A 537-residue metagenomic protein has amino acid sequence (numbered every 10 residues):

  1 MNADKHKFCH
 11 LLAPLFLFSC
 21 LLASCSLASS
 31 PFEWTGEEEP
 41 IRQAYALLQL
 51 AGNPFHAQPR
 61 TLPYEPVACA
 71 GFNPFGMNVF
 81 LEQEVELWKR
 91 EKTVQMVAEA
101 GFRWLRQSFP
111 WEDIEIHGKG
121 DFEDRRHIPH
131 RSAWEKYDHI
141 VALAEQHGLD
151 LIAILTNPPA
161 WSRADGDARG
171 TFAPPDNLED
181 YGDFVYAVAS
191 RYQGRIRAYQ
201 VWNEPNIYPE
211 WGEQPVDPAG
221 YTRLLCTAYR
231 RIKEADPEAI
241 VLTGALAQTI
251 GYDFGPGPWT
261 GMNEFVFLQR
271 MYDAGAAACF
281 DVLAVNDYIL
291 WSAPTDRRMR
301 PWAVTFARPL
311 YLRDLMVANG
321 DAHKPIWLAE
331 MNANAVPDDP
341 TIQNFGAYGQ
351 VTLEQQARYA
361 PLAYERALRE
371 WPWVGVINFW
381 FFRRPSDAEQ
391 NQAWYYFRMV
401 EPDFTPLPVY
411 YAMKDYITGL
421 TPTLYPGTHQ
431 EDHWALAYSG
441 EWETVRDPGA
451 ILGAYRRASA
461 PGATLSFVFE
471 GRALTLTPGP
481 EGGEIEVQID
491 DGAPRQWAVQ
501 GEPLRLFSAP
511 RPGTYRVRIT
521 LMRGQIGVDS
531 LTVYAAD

Functional and structural regions predicted by a protein language model:
M1-K7, L11-S26: Short, low-complexity, charge-dense intrinsically disordered segments
S30-W104, H127, A142, K233: N-terminal carbohydrate-binding accessory modules
P31-E65, P205, D338-L362, R366-E443 (+2 more regions): Aromatic-rich peripheral "rim/lid" segments of glycoside hydrolase catalytic domains that contact and position glycan
N73-V79, L105-Q107, L151-A153, Y199-V201 (+4 more regions): Hydrophobic faces of well-ordered beta-strands that scaffold small-molecule active sites in alpha/beta enzyme cores
E84-V97, Y181-V188, G261-D273, A360-Y364: Short, acidic/polar
A100-F122, H127-P258, L290, A333-V336: Substrate-binding cleft and catalytic face of glycoside hydrolase catalytic domains, especially the flexible beta-alpha
G182, D217-E354: Noncatalytic carbohydrate-binding groove/subsite architecture in carbohydrate-active enzymes
I417-D537: Glycan-recognition surfaces in beta-rich domains, encompassing non-catalytic CBMs and lectin-like receptor-binding
